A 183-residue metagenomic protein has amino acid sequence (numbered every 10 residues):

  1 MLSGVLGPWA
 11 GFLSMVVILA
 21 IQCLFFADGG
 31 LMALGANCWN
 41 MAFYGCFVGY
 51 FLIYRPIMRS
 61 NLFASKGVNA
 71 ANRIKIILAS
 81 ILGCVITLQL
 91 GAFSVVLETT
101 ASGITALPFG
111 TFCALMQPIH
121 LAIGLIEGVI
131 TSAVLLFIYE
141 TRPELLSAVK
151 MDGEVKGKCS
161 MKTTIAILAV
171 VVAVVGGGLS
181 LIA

Functional and structural regions predicted by a protein language model:
M1-F47: Alpha-helical membrane segments and adjacent membrane-interface helices in multi-pass membrane proteins
F12-V16, I77-L82, C113, I165-I167: Hydrophobic alpha-helical transmembrane segments
I21-M32, A101-A106, V175-I182: Transmembrane helix-loop junctions in multi-pass membrane proteins
M41-G91, V95: Short helix-perturbing small/polar motifs within transmembrane alpha-helices
F47-L52, C84-V96, T131-Y139, A166-L181: Hydrophobic core segments of alpha-helical transmembrane domains in multi-pass membrane transport and ion-translocation
I76, G83-I130: Core active-site phosphate/anionic-ligand binding loop and the adjoining beta-turn-alpha structural block in enzyme
T111-V175: Alpha-helical transmembrane segments and their cytosolic interface
